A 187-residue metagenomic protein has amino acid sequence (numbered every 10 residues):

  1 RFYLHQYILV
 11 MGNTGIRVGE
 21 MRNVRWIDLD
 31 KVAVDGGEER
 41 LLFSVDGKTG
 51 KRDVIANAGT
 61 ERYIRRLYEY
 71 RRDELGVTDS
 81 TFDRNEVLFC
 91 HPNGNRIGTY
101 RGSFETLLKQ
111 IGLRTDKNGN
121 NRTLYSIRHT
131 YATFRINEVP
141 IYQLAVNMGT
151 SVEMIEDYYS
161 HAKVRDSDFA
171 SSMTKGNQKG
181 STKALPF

Functional and structural regions predicted by a protein language model:
R1, T14, R72-V87, R101-V146 (+1 more regions): Short, basic (Lys/Arg/His-rich) helix/loop patches that form interaction surfaces in the mid-to-C-terminal regions
R1-V18, R22, D83: Basic, Lys/Arg- and aromatic-enriched nucleic-acid-binding interface segment
T14, N23-R72: Conserved tyrosine-mediated DNA breakage-rejoining catalytic core shared by Y-recombinases
G19, G98, E153: Key DNA-contact positions within bacterial/archaeal DNA-binding proteins
A33, K48, E69-N85, H91-P92 (+2 more regions): C-terminal secondary-structure termini that scaffold catalytic or DNA-interacting sites
G37-R40, V45-G50, I141, M148-S172: Catalytic-site neighborhood detector that most strongly recognizes the C-terminal catalytic loop/helix of tyrosine
D46-E69, F82-L108: C-terminal catalytic core of Y-nucleophile DNA break-rejoin enzymes
